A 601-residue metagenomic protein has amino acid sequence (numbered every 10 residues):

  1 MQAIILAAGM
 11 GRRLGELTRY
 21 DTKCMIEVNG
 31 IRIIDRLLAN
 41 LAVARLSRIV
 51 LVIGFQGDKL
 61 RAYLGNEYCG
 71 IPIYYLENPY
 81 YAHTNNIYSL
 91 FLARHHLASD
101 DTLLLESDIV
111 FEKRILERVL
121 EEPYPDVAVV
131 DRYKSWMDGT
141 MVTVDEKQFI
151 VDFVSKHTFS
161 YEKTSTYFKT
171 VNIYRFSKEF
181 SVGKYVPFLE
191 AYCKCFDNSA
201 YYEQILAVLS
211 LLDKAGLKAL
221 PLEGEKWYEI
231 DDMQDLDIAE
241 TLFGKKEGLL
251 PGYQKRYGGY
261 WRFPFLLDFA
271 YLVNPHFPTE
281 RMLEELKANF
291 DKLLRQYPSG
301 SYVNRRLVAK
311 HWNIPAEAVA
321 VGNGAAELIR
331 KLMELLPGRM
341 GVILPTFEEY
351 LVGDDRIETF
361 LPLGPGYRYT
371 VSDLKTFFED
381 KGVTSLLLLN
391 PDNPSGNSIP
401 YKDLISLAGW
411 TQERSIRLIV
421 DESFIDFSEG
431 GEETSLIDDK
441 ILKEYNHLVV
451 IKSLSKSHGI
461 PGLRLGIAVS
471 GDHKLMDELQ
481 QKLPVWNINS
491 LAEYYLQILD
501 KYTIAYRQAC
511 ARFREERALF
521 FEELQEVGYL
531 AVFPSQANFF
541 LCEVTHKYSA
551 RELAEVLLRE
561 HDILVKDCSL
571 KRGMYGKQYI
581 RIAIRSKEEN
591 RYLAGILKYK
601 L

Functional and structural regions predicted by a protein language model:
M1-T18: N-terminal nucleotide-binding beta1-loop-alpha1 segment
Q2-I5, I31-T102: Conserved N-terminal catalytic core of the sugar/cofactor nucleotidyltransferase
E112-F196: Conserved core of the sugar-phosphate nucleotidyltransferase
R118-E122, R368-G382, P394-S457: Active-site pre-lysine segment of PLP-dependent enzymes
F168-T170, G300, H447-F533: PLP-dependent aminotransferase class I/II
I238-Q296, K381-G382: N-terminal "arm"/small-domain region of PLP-dependent enzymes with the aminotransferase-like
E334-L389: PLP-dependent aminotransferase-like
R514, V527-H561: Conserved PLP-binding catalytic core of the aspartate aminotransferase-like
